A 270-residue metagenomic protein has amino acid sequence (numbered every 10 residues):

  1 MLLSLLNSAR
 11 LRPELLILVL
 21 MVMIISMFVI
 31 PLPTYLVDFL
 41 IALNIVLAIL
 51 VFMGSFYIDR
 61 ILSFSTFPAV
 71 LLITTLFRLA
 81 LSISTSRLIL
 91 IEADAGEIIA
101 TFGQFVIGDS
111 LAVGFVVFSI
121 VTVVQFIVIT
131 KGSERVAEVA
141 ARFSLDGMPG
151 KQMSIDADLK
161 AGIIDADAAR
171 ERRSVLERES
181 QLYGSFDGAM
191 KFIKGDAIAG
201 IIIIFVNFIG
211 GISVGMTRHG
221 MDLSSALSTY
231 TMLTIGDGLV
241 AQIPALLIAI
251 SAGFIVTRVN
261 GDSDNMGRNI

Functional and structural regions predicted by a protein language model:
M1-L18: N-terminal membrane topogenic signal
L2-N7, V37, F52-I73, I83-F105 (+3 more regions): Juxtamembrane helix-loop transition segments at the membrane interface in multi-pass membrane proteins
R12-L16, L36-A48, Q242-P244: Structural signature of hydrophobic alpha-helical transmembrane segments
M23-I24, L43-F56: Central hydrophobic cores of alpha-helical transmembrane segments in multi-pass inner-membrane proteins across all
I24, F28, L81, I120-K131: Hydrophobic alpha-helical membrane-associated segments
L40, R78, V136, A189 (+1 more regions): Residue-level signature of catalytic and energy-coupling elements of molecular machines, predominantly ATP/GTP-dependent
L79, V123, I127, T234-L246: Hydrophobic transmembrane alpha-helical segments of multi-pass transport and channel proteins
E179-I209: Transmembrane alpha-helical segments and their cytosolic interface motifs in multi-pass membrane proteins
